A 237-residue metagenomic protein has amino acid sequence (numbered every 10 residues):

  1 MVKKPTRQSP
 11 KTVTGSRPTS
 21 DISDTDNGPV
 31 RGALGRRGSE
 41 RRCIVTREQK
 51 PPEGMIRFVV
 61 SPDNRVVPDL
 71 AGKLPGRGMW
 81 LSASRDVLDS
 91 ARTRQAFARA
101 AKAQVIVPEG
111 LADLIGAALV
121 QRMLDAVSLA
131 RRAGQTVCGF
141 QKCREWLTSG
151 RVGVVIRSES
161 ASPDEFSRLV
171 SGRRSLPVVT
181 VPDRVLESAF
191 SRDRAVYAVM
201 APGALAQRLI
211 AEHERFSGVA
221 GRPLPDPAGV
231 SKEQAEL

Functional and structural regions predicted by a protein language model:
M1-R99, A103: N-terminal cysteine/histidine-rich coordination modules
R47, P51, S128-R131, L147-T148 (+4 more regions): Signal for well-folded cores of large energy- and translation-related assemblies
M55, E165-S167, L209: Short glycine-/acidic-enriched loop or helix-start segments at secondary-structure transitions that form or flank
R77-G78, A133-G134, R151-V154, R173-L176 (+1 more regions): Short active-site oxyanion
D86-P163: Extended interfacial segments that mediate partner engagement and assembly in macromolecular machines
F140, S167, S171-D183: Positively charged, polar, low-complexity stretches
V179-S231: Helix-rich interaction surfaces within compact, conserved domain-sized segments that mediate assembly or partner
